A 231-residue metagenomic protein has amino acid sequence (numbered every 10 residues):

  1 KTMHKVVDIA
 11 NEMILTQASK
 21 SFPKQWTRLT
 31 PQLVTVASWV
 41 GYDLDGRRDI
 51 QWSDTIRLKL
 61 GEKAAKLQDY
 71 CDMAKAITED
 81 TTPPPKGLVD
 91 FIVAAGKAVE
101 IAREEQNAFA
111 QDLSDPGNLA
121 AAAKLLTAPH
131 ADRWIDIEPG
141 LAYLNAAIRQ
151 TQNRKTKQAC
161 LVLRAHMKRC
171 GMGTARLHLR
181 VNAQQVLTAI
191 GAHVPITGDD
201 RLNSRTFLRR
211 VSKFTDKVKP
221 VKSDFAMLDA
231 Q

Functional and structural regions predicted by a protein language model:
K1-V36, N145: Extended, Lys/Arg-enriched charged tracts that mediate electrostatic binding to polyanionic substrates
T2-I9, E62, D69, A76 (+2 more regions): Charged, amphipathic alpha-helical oligomerization/scaffolding segments
N11, L15, S19, K75-T82 (+1 more regions): Hydrophobic/aromatic-lined pockets within catalytic cores
S19-D45, R154-R164: Short acidic, Pro/Gly- and aromatic-enriched capping/linker segments at domain boundaries
G41-L44, W52, K219-K222: Expand to "…catalyze enediolate/carbanion chemistry for C-C bond making/breaking, isomerization, decarboxylation
L44-W52, L58-L60, A175-H178, Q184-L187: Short helix/loop capping segments that flank catalytic or ligand/cofactor-binding pockets
I50-I77: Extended active-site and interfacial segments that coordinate phosphate-rich ligands in large catalytic machineries
E79-Q231: Extended, charge-enriched "interface" segments that sit outside catalytic cores
